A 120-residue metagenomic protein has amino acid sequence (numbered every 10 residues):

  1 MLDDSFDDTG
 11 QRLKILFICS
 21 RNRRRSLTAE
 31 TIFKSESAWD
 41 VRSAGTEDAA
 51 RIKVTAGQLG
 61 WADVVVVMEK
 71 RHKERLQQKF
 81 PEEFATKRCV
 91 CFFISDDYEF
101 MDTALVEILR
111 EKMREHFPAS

Functional and structural regions predicted by a protein language model:
M1-S120: Short polar/charged helix/loop
